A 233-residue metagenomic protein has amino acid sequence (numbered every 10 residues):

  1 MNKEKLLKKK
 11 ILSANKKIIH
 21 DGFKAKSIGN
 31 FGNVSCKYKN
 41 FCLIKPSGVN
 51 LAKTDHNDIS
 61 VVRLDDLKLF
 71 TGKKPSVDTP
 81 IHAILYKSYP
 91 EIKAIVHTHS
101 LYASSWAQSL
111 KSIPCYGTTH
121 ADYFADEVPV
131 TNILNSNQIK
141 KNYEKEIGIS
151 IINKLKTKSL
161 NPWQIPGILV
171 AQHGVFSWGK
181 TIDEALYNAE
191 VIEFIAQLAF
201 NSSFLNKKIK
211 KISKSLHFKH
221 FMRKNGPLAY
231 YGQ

Functional and structural regions predicted by a protein language model:
M1-Q233: Glycine-rich flexible loops
